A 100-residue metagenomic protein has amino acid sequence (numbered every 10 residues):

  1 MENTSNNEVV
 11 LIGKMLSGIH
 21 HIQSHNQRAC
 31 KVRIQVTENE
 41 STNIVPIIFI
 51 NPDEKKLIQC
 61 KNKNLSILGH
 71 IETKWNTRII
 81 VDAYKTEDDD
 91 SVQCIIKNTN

Functional and structural regions predicted by a protein language model:
M1-N100: Single-stranded nucleic acid-binding surfaces, predominantly the OB-fold ssDNA-binding core
